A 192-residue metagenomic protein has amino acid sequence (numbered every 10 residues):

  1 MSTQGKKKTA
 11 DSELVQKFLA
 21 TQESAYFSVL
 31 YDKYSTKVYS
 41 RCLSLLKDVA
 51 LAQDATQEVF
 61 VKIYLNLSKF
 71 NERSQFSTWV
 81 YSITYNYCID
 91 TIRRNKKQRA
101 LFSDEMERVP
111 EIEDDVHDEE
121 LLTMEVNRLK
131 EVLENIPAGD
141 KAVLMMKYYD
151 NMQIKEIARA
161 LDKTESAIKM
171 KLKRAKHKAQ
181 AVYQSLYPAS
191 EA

Functional and structural regions predicted by a protein language model:
M1-K37, P188, A192: N-terminal module of bacterial RNA polymerase sigma factors
K8-D11, Q98-V126, Q153: Internal acidic/polar
L19-A20, F60-Q75, N95: Sigma70-family region 2
V29-V49, N66, L133, S185: Amphipathic, Lys/Arg- and hydrophobic-enriched alpha-helical face
K33-T36, S44-K47, M145-M152, L172: Short helix-capping/turn signature of helix-turn-helix
D54-V61, S74-N86: Structural recognition of an alpha-helix C-terminal capping motif at a helix-to-coil junction
K69-N71, S82-F102: Arg/Lys-rich amphipathic alpha helix in sigma70-family domain 2
I89, V132, D140, Y149 (+2 more regions): DNA-recognition helix of helix-turn-helix
